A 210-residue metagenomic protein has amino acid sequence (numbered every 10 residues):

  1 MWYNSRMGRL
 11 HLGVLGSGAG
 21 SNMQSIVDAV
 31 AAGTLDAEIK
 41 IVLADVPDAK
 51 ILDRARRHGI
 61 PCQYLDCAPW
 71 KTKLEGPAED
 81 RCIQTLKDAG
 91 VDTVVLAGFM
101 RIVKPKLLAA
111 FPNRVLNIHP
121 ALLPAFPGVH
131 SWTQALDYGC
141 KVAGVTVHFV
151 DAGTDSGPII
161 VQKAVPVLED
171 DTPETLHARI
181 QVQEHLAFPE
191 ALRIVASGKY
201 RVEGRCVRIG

Functional and structural regions predicted by a protein language model:
M1-G210: One-carbon transfer enzymes
